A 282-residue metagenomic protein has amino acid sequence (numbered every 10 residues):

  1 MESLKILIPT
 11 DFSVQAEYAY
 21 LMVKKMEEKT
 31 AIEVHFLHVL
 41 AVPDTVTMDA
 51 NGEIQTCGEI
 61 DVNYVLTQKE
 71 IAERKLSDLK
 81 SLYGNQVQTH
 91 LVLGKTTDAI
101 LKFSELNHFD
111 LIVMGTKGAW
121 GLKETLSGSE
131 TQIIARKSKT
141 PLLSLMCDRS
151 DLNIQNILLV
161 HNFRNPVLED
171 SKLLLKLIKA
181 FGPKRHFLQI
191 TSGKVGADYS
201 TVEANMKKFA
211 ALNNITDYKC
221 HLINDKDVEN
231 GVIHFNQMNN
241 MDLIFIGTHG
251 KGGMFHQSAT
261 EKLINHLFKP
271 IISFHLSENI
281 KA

Functional and structural regions predicted by a protein language model:
M1-C57, N156-K219, M241-L243, H266 (+2 more regions): Small/aliphatic-rich secondary-structure junction motif
M1-E2, A41, R74, D78-I112 (+4 more regions): Structural beta-alpha unit
K24, S77, Q132, L175 (+3 more regions): Active-site phosphate/pyrophosphate- and oxyanion-stabilizing loops and adjacent acidic/basic residues in soluble
Q55-I71: A short acidic, glycine-rich active-site loop that binds or catalyzes chemistry on phosphate/adenosine moieties
H108-K139: Helix-enriched interaction subdomains in cytosolic or periplasmic regions, typified by TIR/SEFIR signaling/NADase cores
V113-T116, P141-C147, G247, I271-L276: Short beta-strand elements of ligand-binding domains
L126-S129, T140-M146, R164-K176: Active-site glycine-rich loop that binds ribose-phosphate moieties when present
S127-E130, T201-N205, F255-K262: Charged helix-capping and loop-helix junction motifs
